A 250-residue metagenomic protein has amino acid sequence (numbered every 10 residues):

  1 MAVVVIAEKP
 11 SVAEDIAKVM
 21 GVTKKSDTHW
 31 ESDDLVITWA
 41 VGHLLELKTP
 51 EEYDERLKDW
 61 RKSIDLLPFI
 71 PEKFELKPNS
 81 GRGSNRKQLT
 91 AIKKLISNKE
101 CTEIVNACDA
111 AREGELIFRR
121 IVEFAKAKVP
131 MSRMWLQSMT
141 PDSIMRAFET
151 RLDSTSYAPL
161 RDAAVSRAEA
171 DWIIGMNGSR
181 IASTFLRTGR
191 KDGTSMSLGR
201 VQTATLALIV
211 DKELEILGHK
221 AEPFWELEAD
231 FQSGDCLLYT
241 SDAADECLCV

Functional and structural regions predicted by a protein language model:
M1-M176: Intrinsically disordered, low-complexity regulatory segments
E8, V201, A244: Single, functionally critical "micro-switch" positions that shape active/binding sites and transmembrane helices
D27-E55, T203-S241: Structured, non-catalytic alpha/beta "coupling" segments that mediate domain-domain communication and provide generic
K128, G189-R190, C236: Short, glycine- and charge-enriched coil/turn segments that flank and shape catalytic ligand pockets
I144-A229: C-terminal or mid-to-C-terminal helical accessory/interaction module adjacent to the motor/catalytic core
Y239-V250: Single conserved hydrophobic/aromatic residue that forms the stacking wall/gate of nucleotide- or nucleobase-binding
